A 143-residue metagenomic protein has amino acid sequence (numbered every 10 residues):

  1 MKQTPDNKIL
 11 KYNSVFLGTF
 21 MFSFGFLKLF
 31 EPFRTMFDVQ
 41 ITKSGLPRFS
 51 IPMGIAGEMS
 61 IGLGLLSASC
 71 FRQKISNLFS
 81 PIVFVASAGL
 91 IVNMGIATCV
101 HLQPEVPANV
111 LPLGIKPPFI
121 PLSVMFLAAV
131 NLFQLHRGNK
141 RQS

Functional and structural regions predicted by a protein language model:
K2-S143: Membrane-interface extramembranous regions
